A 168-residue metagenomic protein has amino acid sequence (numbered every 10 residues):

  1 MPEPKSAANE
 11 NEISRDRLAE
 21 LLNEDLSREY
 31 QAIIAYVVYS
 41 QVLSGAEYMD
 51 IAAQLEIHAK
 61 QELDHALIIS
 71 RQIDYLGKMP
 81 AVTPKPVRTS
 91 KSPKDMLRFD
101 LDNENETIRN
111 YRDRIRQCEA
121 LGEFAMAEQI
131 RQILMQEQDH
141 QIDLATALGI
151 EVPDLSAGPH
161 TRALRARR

Functional and structural regions predicted by a protein language model:
M1-R168: Iron-associated oxidoreductase/ferritin-like identity signal
